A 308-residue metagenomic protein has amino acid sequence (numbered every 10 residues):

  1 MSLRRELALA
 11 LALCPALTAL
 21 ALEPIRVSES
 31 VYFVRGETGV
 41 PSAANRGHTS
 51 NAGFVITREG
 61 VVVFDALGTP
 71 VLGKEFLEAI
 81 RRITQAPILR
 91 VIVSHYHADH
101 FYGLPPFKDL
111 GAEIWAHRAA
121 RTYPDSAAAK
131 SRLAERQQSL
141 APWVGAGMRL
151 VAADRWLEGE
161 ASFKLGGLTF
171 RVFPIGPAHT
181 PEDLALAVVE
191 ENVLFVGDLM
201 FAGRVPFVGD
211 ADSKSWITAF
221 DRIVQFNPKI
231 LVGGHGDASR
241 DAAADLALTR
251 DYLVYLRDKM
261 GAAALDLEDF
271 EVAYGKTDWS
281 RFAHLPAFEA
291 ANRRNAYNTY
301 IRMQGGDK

Functional and structural regions predicted by a protein language model:
E6-T18: Bacterial N-terminal signal peptides
L22-V27, R121-I175, V189-E190, F220 (+1 more regions): Metallo-beta-lactamase
R26-R82, L184-V196: Conserved beta-strand hairpin/beta-sheet module of binuclear metal-dependent hydrolase folds, prominently
E37, A66-L67, Y96, A119 (+3 more regions): Active-site metal-binding loops of divalent metal-dependent hydrolases
F54, R58-V62, P70-A116, W156 (+1 more regions): Active-site metal-binding motif and surrounding structural segment of the metallo-beta-lactamase
T169-F226: Active-site-proximal loop/helix segments of hydrolase catalytic cores
S215-E268, V272: Divalent-metal (often Zn2+) His-rich catalytic cores of metallo-beta-lactamase-fold enzymes
L265-K308: C-terminal regulatory/interaction regions
